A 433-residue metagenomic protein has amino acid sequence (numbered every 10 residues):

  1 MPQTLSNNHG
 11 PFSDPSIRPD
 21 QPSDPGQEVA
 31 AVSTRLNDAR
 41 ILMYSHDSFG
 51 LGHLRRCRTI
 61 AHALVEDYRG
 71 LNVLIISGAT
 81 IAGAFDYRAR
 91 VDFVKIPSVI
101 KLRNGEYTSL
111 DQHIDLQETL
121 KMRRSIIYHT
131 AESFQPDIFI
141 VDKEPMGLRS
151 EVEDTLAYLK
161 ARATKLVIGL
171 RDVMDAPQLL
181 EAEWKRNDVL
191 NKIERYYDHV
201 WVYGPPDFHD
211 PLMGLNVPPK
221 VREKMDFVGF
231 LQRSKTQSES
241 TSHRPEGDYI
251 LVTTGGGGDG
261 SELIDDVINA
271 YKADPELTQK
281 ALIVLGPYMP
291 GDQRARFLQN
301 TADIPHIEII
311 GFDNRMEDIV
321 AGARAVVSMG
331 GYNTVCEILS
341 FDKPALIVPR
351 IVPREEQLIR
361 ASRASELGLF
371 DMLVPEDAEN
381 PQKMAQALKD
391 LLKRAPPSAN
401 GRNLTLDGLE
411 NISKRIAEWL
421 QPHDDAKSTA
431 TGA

Functional and structural regions predicted by a protein language model:
P2-T80: N-terminal subdomain of nucleotide-sugar transferases
T4-L5, H9-F12, I17, D24-V29 (+1 more regions): C-terminal amphipathic helix plus adjacent low-complexity, charged tail appended to glycosyltransferase catalytic
D38-S45, A63-E118, M122-R124, P287: Conserved nucleotide-sugar phosphate-binding/catalytic loop shared by glycosyltransferases and other
I127-R149: Short N-terminal targeting/anchoring amphipathic segment
L170-E262, Y288-G291: A nucleotide-sugar donor-handling region in carbohydrate enzymes
F230-A325, D377: Donor-nucleotide binding loops and adjacent catalytic segments primarily of GT-B fold Leloir glycosyltransferases
R315-I359: A donor-sugar binding/catalytic signature common to diverse glycosyltransferases and related nucleotide-sugar
V352-A387: Change "using UDP/GDP/dTDP sugars" to "using nucleotide sugars
